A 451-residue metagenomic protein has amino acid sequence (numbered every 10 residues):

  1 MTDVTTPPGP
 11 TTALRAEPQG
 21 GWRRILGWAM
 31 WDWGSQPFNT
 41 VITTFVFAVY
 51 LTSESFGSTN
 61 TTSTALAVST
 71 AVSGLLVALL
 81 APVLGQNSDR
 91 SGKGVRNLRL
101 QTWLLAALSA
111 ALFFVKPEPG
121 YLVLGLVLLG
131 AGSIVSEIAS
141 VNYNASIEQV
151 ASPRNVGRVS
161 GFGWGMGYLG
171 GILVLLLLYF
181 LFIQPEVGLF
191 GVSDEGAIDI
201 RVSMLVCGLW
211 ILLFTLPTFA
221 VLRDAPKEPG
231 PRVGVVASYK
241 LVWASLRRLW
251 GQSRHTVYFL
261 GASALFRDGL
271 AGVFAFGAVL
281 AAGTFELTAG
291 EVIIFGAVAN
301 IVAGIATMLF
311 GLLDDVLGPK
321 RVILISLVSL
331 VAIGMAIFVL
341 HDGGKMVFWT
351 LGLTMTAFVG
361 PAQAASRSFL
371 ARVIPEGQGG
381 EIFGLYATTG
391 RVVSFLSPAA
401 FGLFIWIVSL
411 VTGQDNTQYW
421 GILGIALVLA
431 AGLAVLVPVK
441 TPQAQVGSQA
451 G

Functional and structural regions predicted by a protein language model:
G9-L26, R223-G261: Juxtamembrane intracellular "pre-TM" segments in multi-pass secondary transporters
I42-S63, A275-V292: Short amphipathic helix-loop junctions that connect adjacent transmembrane helices in Major Facilitator Superfamily/SLC
T59-T61, F182-L209, L403-L429: A membrane-interface helix-boundary motif in multi-pass transporters
L79-K93, A306-P319, I405: Helix-to-loop junctions at the C-terminal end of transmembrane segments in multipass secondary transporters
S88-W103, D315-S329: Cytoplasmic membrane-interface "Motif A"-like loop-to-helix N-cap segments of 12-TM Major Facilitator Superfamily
T102-P119, V328-D342: C-terminal ends and interior cores of transmembrane alpha-helices in multi-pass membrane transporters/permeases
W210-V221, L423-G451: Multi-pass alpha-helical transporter architecture, strongest for 12-TM Major Facilitator/SLC carriers used
K320-A364: C-terminal transmembrane helical hairpin of 12-TM major facilitator-type secondary transporters
